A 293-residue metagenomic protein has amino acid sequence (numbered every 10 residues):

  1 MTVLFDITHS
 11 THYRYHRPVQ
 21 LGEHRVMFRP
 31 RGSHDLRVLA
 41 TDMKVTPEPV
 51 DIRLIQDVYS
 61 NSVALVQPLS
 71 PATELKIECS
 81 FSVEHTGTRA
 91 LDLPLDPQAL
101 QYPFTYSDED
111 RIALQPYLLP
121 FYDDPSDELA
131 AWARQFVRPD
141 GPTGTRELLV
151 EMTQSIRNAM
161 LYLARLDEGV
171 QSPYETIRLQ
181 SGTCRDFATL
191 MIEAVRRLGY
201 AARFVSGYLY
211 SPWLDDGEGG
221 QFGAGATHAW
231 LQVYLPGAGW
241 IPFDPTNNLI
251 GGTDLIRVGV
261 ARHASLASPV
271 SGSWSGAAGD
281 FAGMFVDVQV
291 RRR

Functional and structural regions predicted by a protein language model:
M1-R138, P142: Linear, non-domain "peripheral" regions
T2-D6, D35-K44, L163-R165, L190-A194 (+3 more regions): A broad, low-specificity signal for short, low-complexity segments enriched in glycine/proline and polar/charged
V3, H9, G22-H24, T41 (+6 more regions): Structural beta-strand/beta-sheet cores of well-ordered domains, especially the beta-sheet scaffolds that support
Y13, R17, V26, I52 (+16 more regions): Flexible, active-site-adjacent loop/turn segments at secondary-structure boundaries
V26-L36, M43, N247-F281, V290-R293: Glycine-rich, small/acidic residue-mixed loop/short-helix segments
G87-A90, A164, V195, G199-A202: Long, hydrophobic, amphipathic alpha-helical segments used as structural scaffolds
Q98-G182, L190, R262-A264, G279 (+1 more regions): Secondary-structure boundary elements
P139, Q154, D186-W274: Hydrophobic/aromatic-rich core segments of domains that either
